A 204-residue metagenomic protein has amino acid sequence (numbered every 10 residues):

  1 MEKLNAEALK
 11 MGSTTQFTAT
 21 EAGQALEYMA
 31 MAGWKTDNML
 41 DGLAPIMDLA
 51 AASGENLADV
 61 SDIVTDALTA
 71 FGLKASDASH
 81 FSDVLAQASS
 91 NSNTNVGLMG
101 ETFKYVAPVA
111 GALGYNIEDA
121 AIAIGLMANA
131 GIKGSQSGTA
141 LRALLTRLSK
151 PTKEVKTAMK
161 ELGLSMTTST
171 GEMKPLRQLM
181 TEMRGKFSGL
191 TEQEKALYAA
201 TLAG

Functional and structural regions predicted by a protein language model:
M1-H80, Q87-M99, A110-E118, A130-Q136 (+4 more regions): A short, structural motif
T102, A120-I124, M183: Short hydrophobic or amphipathic alpha-helical segments
L141: Conserved catalytic-loop aspartate of Hanks-type protein kinases
L197-G204: Glycine-centered helix-coil hinge/cap
